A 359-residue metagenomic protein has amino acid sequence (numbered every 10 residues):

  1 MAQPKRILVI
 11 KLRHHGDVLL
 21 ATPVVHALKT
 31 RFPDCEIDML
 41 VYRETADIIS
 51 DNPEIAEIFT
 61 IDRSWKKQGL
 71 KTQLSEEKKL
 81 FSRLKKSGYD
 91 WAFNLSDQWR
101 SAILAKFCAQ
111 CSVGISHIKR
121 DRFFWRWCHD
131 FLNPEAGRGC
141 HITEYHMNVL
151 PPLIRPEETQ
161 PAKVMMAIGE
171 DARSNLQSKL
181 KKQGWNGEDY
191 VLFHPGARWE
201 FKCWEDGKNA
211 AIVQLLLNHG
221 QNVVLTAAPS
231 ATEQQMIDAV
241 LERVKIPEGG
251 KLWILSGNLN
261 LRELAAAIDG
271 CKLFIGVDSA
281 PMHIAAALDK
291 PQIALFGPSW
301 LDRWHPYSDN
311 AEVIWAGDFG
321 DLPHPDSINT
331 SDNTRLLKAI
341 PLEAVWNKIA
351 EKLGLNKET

Functional and structural regions predicted by a protein language model:
M1-T359: Catalytic machinery of carbohydrate-active enzymes, primarily nucleotide-sugar-dependent glycosyltransferases
